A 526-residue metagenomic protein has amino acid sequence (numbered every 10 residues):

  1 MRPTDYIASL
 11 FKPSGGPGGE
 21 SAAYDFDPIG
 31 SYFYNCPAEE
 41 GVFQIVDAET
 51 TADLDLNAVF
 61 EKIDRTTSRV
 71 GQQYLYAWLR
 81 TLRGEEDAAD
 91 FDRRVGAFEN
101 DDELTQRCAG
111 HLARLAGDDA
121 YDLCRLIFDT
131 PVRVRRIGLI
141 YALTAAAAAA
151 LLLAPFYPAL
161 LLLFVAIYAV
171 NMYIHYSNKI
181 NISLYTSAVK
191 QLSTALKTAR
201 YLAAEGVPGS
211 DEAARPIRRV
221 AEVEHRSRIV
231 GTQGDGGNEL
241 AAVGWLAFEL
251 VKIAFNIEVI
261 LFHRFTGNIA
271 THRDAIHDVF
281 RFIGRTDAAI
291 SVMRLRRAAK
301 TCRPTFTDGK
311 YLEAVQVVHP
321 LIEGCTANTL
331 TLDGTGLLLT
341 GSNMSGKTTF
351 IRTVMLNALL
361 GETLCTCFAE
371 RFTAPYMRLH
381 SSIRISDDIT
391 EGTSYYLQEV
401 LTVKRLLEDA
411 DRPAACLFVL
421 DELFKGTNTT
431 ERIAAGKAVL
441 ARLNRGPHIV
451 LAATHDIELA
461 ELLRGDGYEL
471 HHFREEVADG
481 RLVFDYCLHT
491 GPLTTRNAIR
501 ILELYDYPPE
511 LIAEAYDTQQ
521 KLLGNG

Functional and structural regions predicted by a protein language model:
M1-S342, F350-I351, M355, G361-R378 (+1 more regions): Alpha-helical coupling/stalk and coiled-coil linker elements that connect catalytic or binding modules and transmit
I174, V292-L295, A299-G526: ATPase nucleotide-binding head domains, primarily ABC-like/P-loop NTPase cores
